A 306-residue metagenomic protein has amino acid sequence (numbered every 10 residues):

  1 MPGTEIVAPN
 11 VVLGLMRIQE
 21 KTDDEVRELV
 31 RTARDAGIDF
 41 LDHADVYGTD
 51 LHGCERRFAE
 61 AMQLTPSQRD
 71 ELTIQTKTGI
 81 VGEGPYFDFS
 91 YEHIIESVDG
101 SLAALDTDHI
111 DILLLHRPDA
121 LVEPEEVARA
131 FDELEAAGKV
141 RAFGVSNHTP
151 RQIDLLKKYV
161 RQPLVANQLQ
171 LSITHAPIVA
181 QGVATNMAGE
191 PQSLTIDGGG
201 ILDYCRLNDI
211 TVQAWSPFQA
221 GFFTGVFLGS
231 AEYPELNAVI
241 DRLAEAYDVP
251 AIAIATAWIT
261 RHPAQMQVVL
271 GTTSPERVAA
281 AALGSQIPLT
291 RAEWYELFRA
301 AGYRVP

Functional and structural regions predicted by a protein language model:
M1-L72, A136, G221: N-terminal binding-site loop/beta-alpha segment at the start of enzyme catalytic domains that lines or forms
P9-L13, L41-D42, L72-T76, L113-L115 (+4 more regions): Hydrophobic faces of well-ordered beta-strands that scaffold small-molecule active sites in alpha/beta enzyme cores
I18-D24, A44-R56, V81-G84, D119-E123 (+3 more regions): Acidic-and-aromatic substrate-binding clefts and catalytic sites of carbohydrate-active enzymes
T22-A33, F89-A104, R151-D154: Short, acidic/polar
V26, F58, I94, V98 (+2 more regions): Aromatic/hydrophobic pocket-lining residues that form the small-molecule binding cavity in soluble enzyme cores
S67-Y91, H116-R117: Structural motif corresponding to the early beta-alpha repeats
A103-E123: Active-site groove signature of glycoside hydrolases
P124-P306: Beta/alpha (TIM)-barrel catalytic core signal, keyed to glycine-rich beta->alpha loops juxtaposed to Asp/Glu that bind
